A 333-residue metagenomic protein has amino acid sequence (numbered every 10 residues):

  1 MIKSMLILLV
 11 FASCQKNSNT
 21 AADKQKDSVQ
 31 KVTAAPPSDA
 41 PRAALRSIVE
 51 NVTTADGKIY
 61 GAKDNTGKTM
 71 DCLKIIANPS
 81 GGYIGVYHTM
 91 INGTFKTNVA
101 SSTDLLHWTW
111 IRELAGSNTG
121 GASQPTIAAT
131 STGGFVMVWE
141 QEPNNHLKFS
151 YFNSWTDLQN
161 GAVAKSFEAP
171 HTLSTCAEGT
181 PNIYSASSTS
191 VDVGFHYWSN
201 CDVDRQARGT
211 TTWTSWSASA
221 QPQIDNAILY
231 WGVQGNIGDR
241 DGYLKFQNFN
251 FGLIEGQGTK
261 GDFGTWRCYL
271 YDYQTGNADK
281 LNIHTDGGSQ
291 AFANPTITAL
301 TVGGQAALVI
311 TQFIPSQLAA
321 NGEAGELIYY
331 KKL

Functional and structural regions predicted by a protein language model:
M1-L8: Sec-dependent signal peptide recognition, specifically the positively charged N-region followed immediately by
L8, T20-A21: Composition-driven detection of intrinsically disordered, low-complexity segments
F11-S13: C-terminal motif of bacterial Sec signal peptides marking the signal peptidase cleavage site
N17, K24-G120, A128-G179, Y184-N236 (+2 more regions): Beta-rich carbohydrate-recognition and catalytic domains
N294: Polar, enzyme-active/binding microenvironments
